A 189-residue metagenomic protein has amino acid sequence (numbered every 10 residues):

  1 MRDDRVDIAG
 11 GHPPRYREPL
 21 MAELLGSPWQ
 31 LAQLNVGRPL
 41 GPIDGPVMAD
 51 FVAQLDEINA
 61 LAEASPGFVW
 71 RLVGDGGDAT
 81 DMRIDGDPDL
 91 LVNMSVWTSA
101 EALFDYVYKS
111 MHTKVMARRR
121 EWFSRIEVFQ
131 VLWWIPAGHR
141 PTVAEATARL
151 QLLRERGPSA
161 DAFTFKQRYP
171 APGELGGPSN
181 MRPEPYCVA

Functional and structural regions predicted by a protein language model:
R2, V6-P88, A102, F129-A189: Short S/T/G/P-rich N-terminal loop/turn motif that feeds into the first structured element of a domain
W70, V96-W97, W122-F123: Tryptophan-centric aromatic hotspots in well-structured domains and transmembrane helices
D87-V92, V96: A structural signal for the main folded, soluble domain(s) of proteins
A100-V128: An amphipathic, aromatic/His-enriched active-site/gating alpha helix that lines ligand/cofactor pockets
